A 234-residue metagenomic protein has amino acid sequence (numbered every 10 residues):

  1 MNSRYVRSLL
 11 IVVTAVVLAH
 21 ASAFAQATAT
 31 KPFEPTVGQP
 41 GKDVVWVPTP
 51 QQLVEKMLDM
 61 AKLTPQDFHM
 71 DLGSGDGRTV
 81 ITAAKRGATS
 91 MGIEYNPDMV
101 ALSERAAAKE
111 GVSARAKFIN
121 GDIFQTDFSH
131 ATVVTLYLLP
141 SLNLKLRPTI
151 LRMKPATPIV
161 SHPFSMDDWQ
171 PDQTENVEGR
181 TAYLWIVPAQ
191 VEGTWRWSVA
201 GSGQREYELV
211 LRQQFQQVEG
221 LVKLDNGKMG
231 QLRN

Functional and structural regions predicted by a protein language model:
M1-I11: Bacterial N-terminal signal peptides that target proteins for export
Q26-D67: S-adenosyl-L-methionine
P65-G75: Conserved class I S-adenosyl-L-methionine
D76-A88: Conserved SAM-binding loop of SAM-dependent methyltransferases across substrates and taxa, primarily the Class I
T89-E94: Conserved SAM-binding motif I beta-strand of class I
P97-H130: S-adenosyl-L-methionine
S141-E192: C-terminal substrate-binding/active-site "lid" region of AdoMet-derived donor-dependent transferases
V191-N234: Central antiparallel beta-sheet cores of small beta-barrel/beta-sandwich binding domains
